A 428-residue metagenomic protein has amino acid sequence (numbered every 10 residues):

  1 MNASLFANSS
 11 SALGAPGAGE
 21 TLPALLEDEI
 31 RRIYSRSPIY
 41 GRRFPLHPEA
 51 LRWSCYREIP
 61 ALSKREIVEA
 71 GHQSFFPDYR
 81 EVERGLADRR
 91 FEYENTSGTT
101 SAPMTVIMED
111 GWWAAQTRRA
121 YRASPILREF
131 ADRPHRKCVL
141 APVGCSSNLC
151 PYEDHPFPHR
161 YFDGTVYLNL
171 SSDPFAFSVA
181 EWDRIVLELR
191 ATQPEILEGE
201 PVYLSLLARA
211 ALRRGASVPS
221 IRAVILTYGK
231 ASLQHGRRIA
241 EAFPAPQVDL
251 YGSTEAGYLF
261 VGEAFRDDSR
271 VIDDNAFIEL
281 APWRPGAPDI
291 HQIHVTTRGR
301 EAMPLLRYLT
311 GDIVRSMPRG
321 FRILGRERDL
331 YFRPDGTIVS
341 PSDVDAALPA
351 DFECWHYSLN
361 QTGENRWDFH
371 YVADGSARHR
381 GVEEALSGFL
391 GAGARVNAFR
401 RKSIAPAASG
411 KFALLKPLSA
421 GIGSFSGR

Functional and structural regions predicted by a protein language model:
M1-N95, S101-R136, V143, A191-E198 (+3 more regions): Nucleotide 5′-phosphate-binding alpha/beta core
T96-S101, P201, T254-A256, T310: Ser/Thr-glycine-rich phosphate-binding loops at phosphate-binding pockets of nucleotides, nucleotide cofactors
A114, R136-Y203: AMP-binding/adenylate-forming
P156, G215-A216, F265-S269: Short, hinge-like loop/turn segments at secondary-structure boundaries
A176-W182, R190, P194-G236, D249-E255: Adenylate-forming
L197, H294, G299-G393: AMP-binding/adenylate-forming catalytic core of the ANL superfamily
L226, A231-R319, E327-D329: Conserved AMP-binding/adenylate-forming
